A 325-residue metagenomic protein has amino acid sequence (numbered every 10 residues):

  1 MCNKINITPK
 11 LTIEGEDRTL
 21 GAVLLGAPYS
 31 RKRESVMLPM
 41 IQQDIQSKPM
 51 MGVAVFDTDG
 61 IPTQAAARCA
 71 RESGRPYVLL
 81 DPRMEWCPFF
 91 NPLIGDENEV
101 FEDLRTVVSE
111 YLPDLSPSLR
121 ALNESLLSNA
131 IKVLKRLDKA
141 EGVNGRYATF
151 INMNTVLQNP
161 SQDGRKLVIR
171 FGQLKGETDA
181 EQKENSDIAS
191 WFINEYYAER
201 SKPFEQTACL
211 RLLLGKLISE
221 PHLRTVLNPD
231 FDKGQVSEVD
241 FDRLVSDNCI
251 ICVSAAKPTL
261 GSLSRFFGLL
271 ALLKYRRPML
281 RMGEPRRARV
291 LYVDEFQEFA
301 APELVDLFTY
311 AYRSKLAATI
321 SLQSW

Functional and structural regions predicted by a protein language model:
C2-L316: P-loop NTPase motor domains
S321-W325: Conserved H-loop
